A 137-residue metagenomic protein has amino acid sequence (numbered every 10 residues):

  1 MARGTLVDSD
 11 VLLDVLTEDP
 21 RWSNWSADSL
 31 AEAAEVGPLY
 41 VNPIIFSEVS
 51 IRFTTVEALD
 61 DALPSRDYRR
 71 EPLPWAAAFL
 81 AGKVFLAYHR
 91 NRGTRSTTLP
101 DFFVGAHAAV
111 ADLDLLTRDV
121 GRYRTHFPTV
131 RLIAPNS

Functional and structural regions predicted by a protein language model:
M1-V41, S50-D61, I133: Short, well-structured N-terminal submotif of metal-dependent ribonuclease cores
A2-G4, A31, G105-S137: Acidic, PIN/NYN-like endoribonuclease modules and their adjacent C-terminal/linker elements
A2-R3, R69-D114, R118: Active-site neighborhoods of divalent-metal-dependent phosphate/nucleic-acid chemistry enzymes
S9, P43, P100-F102, V120: Conserved glycosyltransferase catalytic-site signature
L12-L13, F46, Y123: A generic structural signal for short hydrophobic patches within well-formed alpha-helices
E48-V49, A58, L80, T125-H126: Phosphate- and divalent-cation-binding pockets in alpha/beta enzyme and binding domains that engage nucleotide-derived
T54-A76: Active-site-proximal, substrate-binding regions of enzyme catalytic domains and RNA-binding/basic surfaces
